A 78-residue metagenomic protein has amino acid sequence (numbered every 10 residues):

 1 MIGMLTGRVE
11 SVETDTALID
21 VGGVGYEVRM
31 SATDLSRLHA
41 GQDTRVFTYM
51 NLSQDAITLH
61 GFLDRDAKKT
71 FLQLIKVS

Functional and structural regions predicted by a protein language model:
I2, T6, E10-S78: Long, highly charged, low-complexity intrinsically disordered interaction regions that mediate electrostatic DNA/RNA
